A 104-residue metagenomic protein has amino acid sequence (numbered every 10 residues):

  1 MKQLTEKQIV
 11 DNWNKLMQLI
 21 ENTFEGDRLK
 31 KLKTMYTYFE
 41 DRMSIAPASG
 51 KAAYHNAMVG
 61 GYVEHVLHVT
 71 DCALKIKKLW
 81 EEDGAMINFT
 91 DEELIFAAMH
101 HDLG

Functional and structural regions predicted by a protein language model:
M1-G104: Acidic/His-rich, divalent-metal-binding segments that scaffold phosphate/diphosphate chemistry
